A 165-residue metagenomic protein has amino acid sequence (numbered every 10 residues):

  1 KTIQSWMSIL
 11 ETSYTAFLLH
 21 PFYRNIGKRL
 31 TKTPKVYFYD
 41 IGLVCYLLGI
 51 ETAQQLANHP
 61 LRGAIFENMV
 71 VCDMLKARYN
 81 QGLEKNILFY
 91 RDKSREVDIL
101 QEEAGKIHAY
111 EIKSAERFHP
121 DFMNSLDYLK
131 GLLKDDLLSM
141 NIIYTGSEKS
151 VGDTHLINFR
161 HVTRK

Functional and structural regions predicted by a protein language model:
K1-I107: Accessory nucleic acid-recognition modules appended to NTPase machines
T2, D121-S125, H155: Residues at alpha-helix caps and immediate loop-helix transition turns in enzyme cores, especially N- and C-cap
C45-Y46, H119-P120, K149-D153: Switch/connector loops and helix/strand junctions flanking conserved nucleotide-binding motifs in nucleotide-processing
H108, I112-H119: Terminal-proximal interaction/regulatory segments of ATP-powered molecular machines
P120-K134: Short, charged, amphipathic alpha-helix that recurs within catalytic cores of restriction-modification and other
L138-Y144: Short, hydrophobic beta-strand segments that form beta-sheet elements in well-ordered domains
T145-K165: Domain-level recognition of nuclease-like catalytic cores that cleave nucleotide substrates
